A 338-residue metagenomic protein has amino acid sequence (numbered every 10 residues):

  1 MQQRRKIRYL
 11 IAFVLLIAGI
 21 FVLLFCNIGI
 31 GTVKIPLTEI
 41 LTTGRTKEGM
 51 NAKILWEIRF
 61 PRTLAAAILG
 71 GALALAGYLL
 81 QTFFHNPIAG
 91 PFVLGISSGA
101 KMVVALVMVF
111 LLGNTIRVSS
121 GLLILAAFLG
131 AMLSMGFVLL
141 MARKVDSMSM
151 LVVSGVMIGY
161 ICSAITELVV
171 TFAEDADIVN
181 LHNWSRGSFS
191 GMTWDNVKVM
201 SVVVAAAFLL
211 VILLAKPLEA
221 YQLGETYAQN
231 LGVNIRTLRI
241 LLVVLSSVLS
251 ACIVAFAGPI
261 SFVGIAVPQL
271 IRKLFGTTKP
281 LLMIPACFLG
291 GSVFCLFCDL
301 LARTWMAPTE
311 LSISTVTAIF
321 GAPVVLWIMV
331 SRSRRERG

Functional and structural regions predicted by a protein language model:
M1-G338: Alpha-helical transmembrane segments in inner-membrane proteins
